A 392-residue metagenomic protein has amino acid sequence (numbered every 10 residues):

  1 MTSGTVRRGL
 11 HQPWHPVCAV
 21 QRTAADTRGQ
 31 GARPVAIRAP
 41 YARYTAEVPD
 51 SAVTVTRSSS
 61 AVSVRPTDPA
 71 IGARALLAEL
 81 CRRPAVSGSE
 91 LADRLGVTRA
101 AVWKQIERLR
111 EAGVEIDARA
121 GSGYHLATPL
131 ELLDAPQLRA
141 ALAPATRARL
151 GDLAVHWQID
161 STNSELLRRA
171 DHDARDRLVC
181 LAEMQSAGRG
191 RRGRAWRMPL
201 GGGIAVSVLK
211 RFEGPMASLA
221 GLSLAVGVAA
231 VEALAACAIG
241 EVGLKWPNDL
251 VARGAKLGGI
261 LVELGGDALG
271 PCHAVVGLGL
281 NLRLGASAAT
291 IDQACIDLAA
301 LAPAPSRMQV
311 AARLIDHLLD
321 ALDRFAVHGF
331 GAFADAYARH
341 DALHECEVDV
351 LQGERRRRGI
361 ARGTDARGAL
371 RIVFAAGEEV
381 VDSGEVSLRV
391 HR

Functional and structural regions predicted by a protein language model:
T2-S3, A24: Alpha-helix boundary/capping motif
S3, R8, S58-S60: Low-acidity, Ser/Thr- and Arg-rich intrinsically disordered low-complexity segments
Q21-A24, G29, A39: N-terminal polybasic/positive-inside topogenic patches
R43-A236, G258: N-terminal lobe of the biotin/lipoate ligase/transferase fold
D68, A75-L76, R83, S89 (+5 more regions): Catalytic beta-strand/loop module used to bind and position nucleotide/cofactor moieties in cofactor-attachment
